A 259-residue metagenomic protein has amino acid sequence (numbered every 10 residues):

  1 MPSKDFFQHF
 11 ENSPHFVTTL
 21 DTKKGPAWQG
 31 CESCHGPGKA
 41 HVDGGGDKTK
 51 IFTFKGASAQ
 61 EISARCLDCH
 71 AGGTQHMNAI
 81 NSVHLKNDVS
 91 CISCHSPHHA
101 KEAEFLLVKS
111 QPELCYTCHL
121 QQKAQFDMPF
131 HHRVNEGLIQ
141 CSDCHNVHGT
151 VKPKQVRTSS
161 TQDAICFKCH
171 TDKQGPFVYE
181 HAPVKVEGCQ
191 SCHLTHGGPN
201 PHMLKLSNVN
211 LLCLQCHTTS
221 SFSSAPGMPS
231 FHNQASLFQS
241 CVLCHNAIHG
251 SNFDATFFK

Functional and structural regions predicted by a protein language model:
M1-K259: Short sequence/structural segments immediately N-terminal
